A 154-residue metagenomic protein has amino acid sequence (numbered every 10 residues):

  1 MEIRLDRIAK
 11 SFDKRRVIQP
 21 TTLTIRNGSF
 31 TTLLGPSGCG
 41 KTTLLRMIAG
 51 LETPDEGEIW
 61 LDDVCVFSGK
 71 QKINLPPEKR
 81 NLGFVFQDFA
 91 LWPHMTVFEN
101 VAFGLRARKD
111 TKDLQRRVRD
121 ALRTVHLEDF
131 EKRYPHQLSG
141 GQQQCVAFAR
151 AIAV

Functional and structural regions predicted by a protein language model:
M1-V154: ABC family nucleotide-binding domain
